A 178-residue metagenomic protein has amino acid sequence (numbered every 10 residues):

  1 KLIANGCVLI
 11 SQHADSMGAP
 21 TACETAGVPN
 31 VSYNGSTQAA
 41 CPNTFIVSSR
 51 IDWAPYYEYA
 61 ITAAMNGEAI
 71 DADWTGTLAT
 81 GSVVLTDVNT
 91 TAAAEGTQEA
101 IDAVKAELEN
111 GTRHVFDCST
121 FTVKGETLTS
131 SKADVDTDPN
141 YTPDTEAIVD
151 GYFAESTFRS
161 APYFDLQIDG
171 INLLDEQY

Functional and structural regions predicted by a protein language model:
K1-Y178: A residue-level marker of the well-folded mature domains of exported/periplasmic proteins
